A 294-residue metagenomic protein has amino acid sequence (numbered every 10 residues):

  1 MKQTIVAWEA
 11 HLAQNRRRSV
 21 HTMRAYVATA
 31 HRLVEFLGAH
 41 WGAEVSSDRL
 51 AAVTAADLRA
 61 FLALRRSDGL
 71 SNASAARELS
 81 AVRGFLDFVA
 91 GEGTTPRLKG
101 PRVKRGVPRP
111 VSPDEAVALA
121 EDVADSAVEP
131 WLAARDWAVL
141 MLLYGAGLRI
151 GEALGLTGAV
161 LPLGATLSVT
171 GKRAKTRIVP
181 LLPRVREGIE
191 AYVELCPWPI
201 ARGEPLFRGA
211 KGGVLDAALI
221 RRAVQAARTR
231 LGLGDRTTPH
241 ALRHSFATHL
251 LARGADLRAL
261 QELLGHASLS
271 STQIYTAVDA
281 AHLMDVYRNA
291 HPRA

Functional and structural regions predicted by a protein language model:
M1-A294: Conserved catalytic core of the tyrosine transesterase superfamily
